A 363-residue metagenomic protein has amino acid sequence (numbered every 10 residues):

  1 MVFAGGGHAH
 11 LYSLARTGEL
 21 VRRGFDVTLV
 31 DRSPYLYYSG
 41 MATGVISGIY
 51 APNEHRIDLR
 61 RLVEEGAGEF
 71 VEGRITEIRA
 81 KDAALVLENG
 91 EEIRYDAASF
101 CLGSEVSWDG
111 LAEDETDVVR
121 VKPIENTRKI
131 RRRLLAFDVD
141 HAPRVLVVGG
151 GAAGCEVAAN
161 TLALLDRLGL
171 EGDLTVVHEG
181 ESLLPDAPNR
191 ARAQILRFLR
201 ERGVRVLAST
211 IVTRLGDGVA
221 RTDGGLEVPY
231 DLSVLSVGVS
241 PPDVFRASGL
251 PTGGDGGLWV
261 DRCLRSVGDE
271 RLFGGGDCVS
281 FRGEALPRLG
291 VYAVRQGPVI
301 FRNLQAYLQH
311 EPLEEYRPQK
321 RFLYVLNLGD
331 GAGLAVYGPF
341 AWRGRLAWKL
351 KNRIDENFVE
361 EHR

Functional and structural regions predicted by a protein language model:
M1-G68, E156-A187: Beta1-alpha1 glycine-rich phosphate/pyrophosphate-binding loop at the start of Rossmann-like nucleotide-binding domains
A67-R144, V234: FAD-binding core/adjacent interface of flavoenzyme oxidoreductases
F70-I78, L165-R262: A Rossmann-like FAD-binding core segment of flavoenzymes
E115-H141, E227-R295, R302-N303: FAD-site-proximal beta/loop scaffold in flavoenzymes
R132-E171: Rossmann-like NAD(P)H-binding beta-loop-alpha module
D166, V291-Q319: Internal hydrophobic alpha-helix adjacent to the cofactor/substrate pocket in enzyme cavities
D330-R363: C-terminal auxiliary extensions adjacent to catalytic cores
